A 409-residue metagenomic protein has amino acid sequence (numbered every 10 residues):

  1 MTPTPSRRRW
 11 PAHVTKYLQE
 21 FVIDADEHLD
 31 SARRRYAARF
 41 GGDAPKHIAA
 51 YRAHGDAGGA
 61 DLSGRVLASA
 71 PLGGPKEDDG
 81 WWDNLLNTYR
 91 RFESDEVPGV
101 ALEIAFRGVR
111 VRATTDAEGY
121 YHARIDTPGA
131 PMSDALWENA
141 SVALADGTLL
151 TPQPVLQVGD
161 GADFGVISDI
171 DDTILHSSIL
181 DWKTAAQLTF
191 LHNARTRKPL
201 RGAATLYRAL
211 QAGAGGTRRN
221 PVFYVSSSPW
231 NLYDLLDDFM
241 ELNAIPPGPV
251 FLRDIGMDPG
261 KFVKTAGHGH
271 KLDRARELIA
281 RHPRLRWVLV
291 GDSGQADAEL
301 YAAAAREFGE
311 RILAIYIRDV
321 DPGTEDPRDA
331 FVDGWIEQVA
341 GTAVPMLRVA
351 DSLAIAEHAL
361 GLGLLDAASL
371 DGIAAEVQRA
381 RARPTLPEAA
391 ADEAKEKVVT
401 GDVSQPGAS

Functional and structural regions predicted by a protein language model:
M1-V158, S352-S409: Intrinsically disordered, serine/threonine/proline
T2-E20, S228-S409: C-terminal cap/substrate-recognition subdomain and adjoining C-terminal extension of metal-dependent phosphatase-like
S6-D43, H47, A53-D56, E96 (+2 more regions): Alpha-helical substrate-recognition element adjacent to the catalytic core
G73, M132, F164, T324-D326: Intrinsically disordered, low-complexity acidic/polar segments
W82-L85, A123, M132-D134, D160 (+8 more regions): Short, low-complexity, polar/charged sequence segments that are solvent-exposed and flexible
I125, L206-L210, Y301-A304: Short, well-ordered amphipathic alpha-helices
M132-A135, D160-G161, G215-N220, H282-R284 (+1 more regions): Short helix-terminating capping/connector loops at secondary-structure junctions
